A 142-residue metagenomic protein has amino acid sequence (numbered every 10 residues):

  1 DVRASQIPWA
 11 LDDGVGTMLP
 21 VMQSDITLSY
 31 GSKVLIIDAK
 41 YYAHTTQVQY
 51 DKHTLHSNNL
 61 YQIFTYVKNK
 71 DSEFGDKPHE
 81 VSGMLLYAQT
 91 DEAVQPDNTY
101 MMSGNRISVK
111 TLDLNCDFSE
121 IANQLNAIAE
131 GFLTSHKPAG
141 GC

Functional and structural regions predicted by a protein language model:
D1-C142: Catalytic core segments in nucleotide and nucleic-acid processing enzymes
